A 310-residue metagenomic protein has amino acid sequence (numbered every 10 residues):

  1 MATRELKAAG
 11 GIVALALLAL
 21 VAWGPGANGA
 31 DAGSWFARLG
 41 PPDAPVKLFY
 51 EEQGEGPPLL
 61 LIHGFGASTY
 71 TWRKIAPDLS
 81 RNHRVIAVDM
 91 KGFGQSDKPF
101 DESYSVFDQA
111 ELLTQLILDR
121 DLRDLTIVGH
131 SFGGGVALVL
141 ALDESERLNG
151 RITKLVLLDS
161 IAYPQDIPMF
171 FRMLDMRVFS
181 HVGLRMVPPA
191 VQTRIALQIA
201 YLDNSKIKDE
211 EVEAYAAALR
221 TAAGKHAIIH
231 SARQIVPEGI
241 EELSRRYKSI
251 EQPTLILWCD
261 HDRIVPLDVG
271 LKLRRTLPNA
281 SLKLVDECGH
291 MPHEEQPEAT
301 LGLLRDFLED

Functional and structural regions predicted by a protein language model:
P41-A44, L48-Q53, A87-F132, S145-L148 (+1 more regions): Active-site loop/oxyanion-hole signature of alpha/beta-hydrolase fold enzymes
L48, I167-R172, M186-S249: Conserved alpha/beta-hydrolase catalytic His-Asp/Glu region
E51-Q95: Conserved HGGG/HGGXW glycine-rich cap/lid loop of the alpha/beta-hydrolase fold
L142, G150-R185: Flexible "cap/lid" loop of the alpha/beta hydrolase fold
E211, L243, P266-L273: Short alpha-helix in the alpha/beta-hydrolase fold that links the catalytic acid
I250, I256-W258: Short beta-strand/loop motif that positions the catalytic acidic residue of the alpha/beta-hydrolase fold
H261-V265: Acidic catalytic loop of the alpha/beta-hydrolase fold
A280-D310: Catalytic active-site module of serine/aspartate enzymes centered on a nucleophile-bearing elbow/loop
